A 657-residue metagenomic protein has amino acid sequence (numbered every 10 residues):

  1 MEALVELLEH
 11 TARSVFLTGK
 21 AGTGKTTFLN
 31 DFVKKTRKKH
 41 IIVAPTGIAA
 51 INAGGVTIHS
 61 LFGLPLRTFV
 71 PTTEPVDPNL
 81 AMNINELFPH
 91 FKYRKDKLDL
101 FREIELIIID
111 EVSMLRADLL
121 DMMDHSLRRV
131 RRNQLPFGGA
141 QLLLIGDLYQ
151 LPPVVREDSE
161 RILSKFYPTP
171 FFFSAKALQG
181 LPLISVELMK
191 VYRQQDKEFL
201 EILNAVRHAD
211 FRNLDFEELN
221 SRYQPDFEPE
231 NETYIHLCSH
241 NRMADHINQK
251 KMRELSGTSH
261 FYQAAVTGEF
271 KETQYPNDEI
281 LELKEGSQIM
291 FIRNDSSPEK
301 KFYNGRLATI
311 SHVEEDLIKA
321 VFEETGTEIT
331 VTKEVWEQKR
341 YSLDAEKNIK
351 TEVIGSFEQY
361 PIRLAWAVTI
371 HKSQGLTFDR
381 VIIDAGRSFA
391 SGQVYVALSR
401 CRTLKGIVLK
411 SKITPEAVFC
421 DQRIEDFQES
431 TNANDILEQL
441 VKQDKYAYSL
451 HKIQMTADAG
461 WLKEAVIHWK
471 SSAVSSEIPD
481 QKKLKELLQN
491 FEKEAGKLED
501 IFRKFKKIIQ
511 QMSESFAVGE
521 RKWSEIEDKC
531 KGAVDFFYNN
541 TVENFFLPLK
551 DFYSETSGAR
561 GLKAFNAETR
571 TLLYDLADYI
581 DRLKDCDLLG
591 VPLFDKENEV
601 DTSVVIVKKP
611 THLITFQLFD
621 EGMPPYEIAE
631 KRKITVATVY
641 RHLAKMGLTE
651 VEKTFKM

Functional and structural regions predicted by a protein language model:
M1-N598: Conserved ATP-binding/catalytic motifs of P-loop helicase motor domains
L4, T611-T615, V639, M657: Short alpha-helical "packing" element that flanks the helix-turn-helix/winged-helix DNA-binding module
L376, K645-G647: Noncatalytic alpha-helical scaffolds and linker/capping helices
T602-K608, T635: Short alpha-helical segments that sit at the start of domains
I606-M623: Short, amphipathic alpha-helical "recognition" segments used to contact nucleic acids or chromatin
Y626-A644: Short, basic interhelical loop/turn and adjoining N-cap of the next helix at nucleic-acid- or acidic-partner-contacting
E650-M657: Short Lys/Arg-enriched helix C-cap and helix-to-coil transition segments that create basic nucleic-acid-contact patches
